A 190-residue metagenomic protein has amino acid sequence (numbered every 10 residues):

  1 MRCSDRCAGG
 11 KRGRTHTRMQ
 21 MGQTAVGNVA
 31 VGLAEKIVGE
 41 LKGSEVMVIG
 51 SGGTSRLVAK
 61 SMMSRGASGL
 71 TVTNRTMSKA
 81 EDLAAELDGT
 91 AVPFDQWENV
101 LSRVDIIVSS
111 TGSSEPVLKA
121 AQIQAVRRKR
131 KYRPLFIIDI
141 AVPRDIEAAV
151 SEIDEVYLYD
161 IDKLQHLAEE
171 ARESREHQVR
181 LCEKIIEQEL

Functional and structural regions predicted by a protein language model:
M1-K42: Glycine/serine-rich phosphate-binding loop and adjoining beta1-alpha1 elements at the start of nucleotide-handling
G9, S61, R65, I107-S114 (+3 more regions): Conserved, well-folded catalytic cores of nucleic-acid-processing and energy-transducing macromolecular machines
M21, A25, I49, R75-S78 (+3 more regions): Conserved active-site and cofactor/substrate-binding residues in soluble primary-metabolism enzymes
V31, E35-I106: Glycine-rich phosphate/diphosphate-binding loop of Rossmann-like nucleotide-binding domains
G53, M77-S78, S113-S114, V142-P143 (+1 more regions): Short, glycine-/Ser/Thr-/acidic-enriched flexible segments
A59-K60, A84-A85, K119-I123, A148-S151: Short amphipathic alpha-helical segments
G89-I123, R128-I138, V142-P143: Rossmann-like NAD(P)-binding element
Q124-L190: Adenosine-phosphate binding glycine-rich loop
